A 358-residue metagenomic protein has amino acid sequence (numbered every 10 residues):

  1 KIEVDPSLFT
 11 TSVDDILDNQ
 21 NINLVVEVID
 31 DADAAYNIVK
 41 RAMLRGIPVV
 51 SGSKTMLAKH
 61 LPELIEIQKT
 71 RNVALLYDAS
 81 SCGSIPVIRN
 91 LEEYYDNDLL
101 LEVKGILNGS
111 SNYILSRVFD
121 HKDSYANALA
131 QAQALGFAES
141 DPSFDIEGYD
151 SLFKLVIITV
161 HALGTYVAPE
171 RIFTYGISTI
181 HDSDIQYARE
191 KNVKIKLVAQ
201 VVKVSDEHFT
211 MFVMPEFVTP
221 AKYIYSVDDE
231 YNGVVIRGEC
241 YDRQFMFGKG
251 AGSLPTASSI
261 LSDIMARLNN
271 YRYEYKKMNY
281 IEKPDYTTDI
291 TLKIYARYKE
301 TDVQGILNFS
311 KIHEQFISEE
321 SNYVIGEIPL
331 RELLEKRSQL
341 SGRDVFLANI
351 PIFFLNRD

Functional and structural regions predicted by a protein language model:
K1-L44: N-terminal glycine-/serine-/threonine-rich beta1-alpha1-beta2 phosphate-ribose binding loop of Rossmann-like
T11, Q20, K59, C82 (+8 more regions): Conserved active-site and cofactor/substrate-binding residues in soluble primary-metabolism enzymes
I22, K69-D150, I157: Rossmann-like NAD(P)H-binding beta-loop-alpha module
I29-R45, G52-E93: Rossmann-fold NAD(P)-binding glycine/threonine-rich loop
E102-K104, N112-L115, Q131, F137-D141 (+1 more regions): Catalytic, metal-anchored helix/loop core of enzyme active sites in primary metabolism
N127-S226, Y231-G233, G252: Substrate-binding/catalytic subdomain of NAD(P)-dependent oxidoreductase enzymes
I264-D358: A conserved regulatory-domain signal marking ACT and ACT-like small-molecule sensing domains and adjacent regulatory
